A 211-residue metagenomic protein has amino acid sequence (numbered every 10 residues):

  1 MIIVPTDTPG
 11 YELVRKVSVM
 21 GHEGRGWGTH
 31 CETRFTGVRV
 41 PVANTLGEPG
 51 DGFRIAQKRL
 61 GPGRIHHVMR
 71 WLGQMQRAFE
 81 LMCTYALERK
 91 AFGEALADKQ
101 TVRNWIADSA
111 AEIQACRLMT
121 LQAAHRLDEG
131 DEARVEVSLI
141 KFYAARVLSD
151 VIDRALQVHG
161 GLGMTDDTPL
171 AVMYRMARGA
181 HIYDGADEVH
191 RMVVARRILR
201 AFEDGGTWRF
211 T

Functional and structural regions predicted by a protein language model:
M1-Q76, E80, T84, E94 (+1 more regions): FAD-binding core of flavoproteins
A43-L60, Y85-K99, A123, Q157-R175: Conserved catalytic-core motifs characterized by acidic clusters
P62, M69, Q100-A110, S138-K141 (+1 more regions): Extended, low-aromatic, Leu/Ala- and acidic/polar-enriched alpha-helical coiled-coil segments that form the periplasmic
L72, Q76-F79, I106-C116, T120 (+1 more regions): Alpha-helical transition-metal enzyme core signature, strongest for iron centers
C83-A97, A110-Y143, L156-M164: C-terminal helix-coil-helix/basic helical segment that borders enzyme active sites and/or dimer interfaces and provides
E132, S138-T211: Alpha-helix capping/hinge segments and adjacent helical runs
